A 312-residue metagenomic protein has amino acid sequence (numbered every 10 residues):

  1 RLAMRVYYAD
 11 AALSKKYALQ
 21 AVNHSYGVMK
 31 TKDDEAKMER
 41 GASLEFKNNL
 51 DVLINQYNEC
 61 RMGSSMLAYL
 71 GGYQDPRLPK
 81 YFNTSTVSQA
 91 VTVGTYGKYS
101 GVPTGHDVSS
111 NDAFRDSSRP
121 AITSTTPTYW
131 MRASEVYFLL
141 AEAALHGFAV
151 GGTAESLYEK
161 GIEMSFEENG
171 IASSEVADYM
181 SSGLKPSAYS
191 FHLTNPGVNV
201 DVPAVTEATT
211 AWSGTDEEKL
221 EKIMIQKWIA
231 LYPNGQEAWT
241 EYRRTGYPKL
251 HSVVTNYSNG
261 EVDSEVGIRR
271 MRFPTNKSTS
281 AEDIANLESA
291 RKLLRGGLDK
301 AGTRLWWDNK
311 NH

Functional and structural regions predicted by a protein language model:
R1-S174, S213-L220, Q226: Structured, solvent-exposed acidic/aromatic patches
E168-H312: C-terminal functional modules
